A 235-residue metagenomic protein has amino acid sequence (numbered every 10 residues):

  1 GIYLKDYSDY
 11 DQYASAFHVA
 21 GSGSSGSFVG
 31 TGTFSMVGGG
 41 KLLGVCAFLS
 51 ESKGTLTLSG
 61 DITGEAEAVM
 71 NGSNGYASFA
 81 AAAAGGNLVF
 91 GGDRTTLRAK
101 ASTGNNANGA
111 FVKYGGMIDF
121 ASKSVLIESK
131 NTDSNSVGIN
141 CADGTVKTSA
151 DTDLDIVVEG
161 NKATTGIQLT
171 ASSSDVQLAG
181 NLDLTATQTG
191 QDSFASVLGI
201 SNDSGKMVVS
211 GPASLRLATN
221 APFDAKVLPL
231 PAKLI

Functional and structural regions predicted by a protein language model:
G1-I235: Surface-exposed loop/turn motifs in large extracellular/passenger domains
